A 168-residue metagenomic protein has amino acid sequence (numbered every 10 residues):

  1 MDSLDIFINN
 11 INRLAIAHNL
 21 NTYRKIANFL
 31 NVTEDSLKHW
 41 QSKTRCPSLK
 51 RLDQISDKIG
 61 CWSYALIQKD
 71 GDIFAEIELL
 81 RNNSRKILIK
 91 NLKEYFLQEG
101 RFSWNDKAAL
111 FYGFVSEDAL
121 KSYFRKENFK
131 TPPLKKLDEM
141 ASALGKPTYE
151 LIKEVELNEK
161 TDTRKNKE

Functional and structural regions predicted by a protein language model:
M1-L20, I73-D106, L110: A short, Lys/Arg-rich alpha-helix, primarily the initiator
A15, Q41, R51, I59 (+4 more regions): DNA major-groove recognition helix of helix-turn-helix
T22-Y23, L49-L52, W104-N105, L137: Helix-turn-helix DNA-binding elements, focusing on the entry/boundary residues of the two helices that contact DNA
A27, S56, A108-L110, A141: The alpha-helix within a helix-turn-helix
N31, G60, F102, G113-F114 (+1 more regions): Central "turn" residue of the DNA-binding helix-turn-helix
N31-P47, G113-T131: Recognition helix of helix-turn-helix/homeodomain-like DNA-binding domains that insert into the DNA major groove
K50-A65, P133-E150: DNA major-groove recognition helix of helix-turn-helix/homeodomain DNA-binding modules
G60-L79, G145-D162: Short C-terminal boundary/hinge segments that cap the last helix of small helical domains
